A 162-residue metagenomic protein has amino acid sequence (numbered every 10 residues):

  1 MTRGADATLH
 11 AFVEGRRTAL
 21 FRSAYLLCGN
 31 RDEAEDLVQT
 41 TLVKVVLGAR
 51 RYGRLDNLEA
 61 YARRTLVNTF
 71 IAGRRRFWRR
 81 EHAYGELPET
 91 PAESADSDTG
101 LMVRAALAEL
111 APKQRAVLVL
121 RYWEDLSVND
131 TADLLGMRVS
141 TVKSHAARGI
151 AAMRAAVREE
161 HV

Functional and structural regions predicted by a protein language model:
M1-R22, D32-E35: A short, charge-rich alpha-helical start-of-domain segment used by transcription regulators
A11, R76-F77, E81-A108: Acidic, proline/glycine-rich intrinsically disordered inter-domain spacer in sigma factors
R17, F21, L42, A111 (+2 more regions): C-terminal flanking helix
F21, R31-G48: Conserved RNAP core-binding helix
D36-V43, D56-N68: Structural recognition of an alpha-helix C-terminal capping motif at a helix-to-coil junction
L47-R54, R64-G85, A95-D96, R154: Arg/Lys-rich amphipathic alpha helix in sigma70-family domain 2
V67, I71, L135-E159: DNA-recognition helix of helix-turn-helix
V117-R121: A short pre-motif secondary-structure segment
